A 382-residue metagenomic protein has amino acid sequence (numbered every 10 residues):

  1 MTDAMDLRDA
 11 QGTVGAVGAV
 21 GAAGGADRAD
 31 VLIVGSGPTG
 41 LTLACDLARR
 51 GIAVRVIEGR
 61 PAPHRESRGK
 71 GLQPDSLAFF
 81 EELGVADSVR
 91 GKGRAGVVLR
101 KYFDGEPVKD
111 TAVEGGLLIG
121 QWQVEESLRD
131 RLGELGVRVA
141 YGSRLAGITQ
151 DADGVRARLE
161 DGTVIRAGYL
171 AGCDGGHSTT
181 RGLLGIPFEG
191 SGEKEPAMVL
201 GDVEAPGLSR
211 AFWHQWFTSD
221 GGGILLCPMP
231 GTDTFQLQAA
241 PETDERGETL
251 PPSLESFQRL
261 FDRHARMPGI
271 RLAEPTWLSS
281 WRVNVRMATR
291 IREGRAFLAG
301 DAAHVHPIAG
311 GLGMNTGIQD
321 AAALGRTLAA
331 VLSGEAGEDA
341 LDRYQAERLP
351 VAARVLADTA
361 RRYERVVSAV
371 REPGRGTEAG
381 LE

Functional and structural regions predicted by a protein language model:
M1-D30, V34, C45, R49-R50 (+9 more regions): Helical substrate-recognition/capping region of FAD-dependent monooxygenase/halogenase enzymes
D27-A29, E160-Y169: Core beta-strand elements of the Rossmann-like FAD/NAD(P) dinucleotide-binding domain in flavoenzyme oxidoreductases
S36, D87-R90, E126, A140-L145 (+1 more regions): Catalytic cores of nucleotide-enabled group-transfer and carboxylate-activating enzymes in metabolic and assembly-line
S36-A44, R49-R50, L128, G172 (+1 more regions): Conserved mid-domain beta->alpha element of the FAD-binding
R55: Conserved beta-strand positions in the Rossmann-like core of class I SAM-dependent methyltransferases
R65-G133, T218, P228-M229: Active-site-adjacent segment of FAD-dependent monooxygenases/related oxidoreductases
D130, Y169, C173-V283: Conserved FAD-binding catalytic core of PHBH/FMO-like flavoproteins
Y141-V155: A conserved short coil-to-beta-strand element within the FAD-binding core of flavoproteins
